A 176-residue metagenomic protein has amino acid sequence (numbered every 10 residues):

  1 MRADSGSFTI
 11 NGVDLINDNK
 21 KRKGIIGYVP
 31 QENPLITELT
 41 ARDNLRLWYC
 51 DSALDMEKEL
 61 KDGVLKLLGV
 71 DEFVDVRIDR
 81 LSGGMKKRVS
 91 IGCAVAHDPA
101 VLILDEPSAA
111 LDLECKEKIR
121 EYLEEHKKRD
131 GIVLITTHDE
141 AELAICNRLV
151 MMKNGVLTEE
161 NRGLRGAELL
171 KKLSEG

Functional and structural regions predicted by a protein language model:
G6-N17, K21-R22: Conserved ABC transporter NBD signature motif
L39-D51: Q-loop/switch helix immediately C-terminal to the Walker
R46, M56-F73: Conserved ABC ATPase "signature" region
R77-G84: Conserved ABC ATPase signature
I91: Hydrophobic anchor residue at the start of the ABC signature
L102-E106: Catalytic Walker B motif of ABC-type/P-loop ATPase nucleotide-binding domains
L113-C115: Helix N-cap at the start of a conserved alpha-helix in ABC-type nucleotide-binding domains
